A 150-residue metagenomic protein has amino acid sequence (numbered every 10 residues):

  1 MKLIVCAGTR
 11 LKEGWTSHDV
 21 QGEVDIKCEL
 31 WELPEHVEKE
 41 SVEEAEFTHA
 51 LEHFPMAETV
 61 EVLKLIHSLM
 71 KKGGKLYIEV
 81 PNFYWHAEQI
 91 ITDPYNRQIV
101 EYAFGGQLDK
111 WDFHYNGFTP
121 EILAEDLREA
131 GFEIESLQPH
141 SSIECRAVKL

Functional and structural regions predicted by a protein language model:
K2-H86, C145-K149: Conserved SAM-binding loop
M56-L65, K71, K75-L150: S-adenosyl-L-methionine-dependent methyltransferase catalytic module, highlighting the catalytic core
